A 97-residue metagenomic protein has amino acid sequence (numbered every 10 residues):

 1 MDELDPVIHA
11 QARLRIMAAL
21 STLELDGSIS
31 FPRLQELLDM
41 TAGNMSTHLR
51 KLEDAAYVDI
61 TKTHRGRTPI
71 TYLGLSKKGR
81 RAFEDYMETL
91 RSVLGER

Functional and structural regions predicted by a protein language model:
M1-E3, S21-T22, A82-R97: Amphipathic alpha-helical dimerization/coiled-coil segments that flank or bridge DNA-binding/regulatory modules
L4-T41: N-terminal helix-turn-helix DNA-binding core of bacterial DNA-binding proteins
Q11-L14, A55, I70: Structural motif
L25, D39, S46-R50, L75 (+1 more regions): A generic structured-segment signal
F31-K62, R67-T68: Canonical helix-turn-helix DNA-binding module
R65-E84: Basic, amphipathic "hinge/linker" alpha-helix immediately C-terminal to the N-terminal HTH DNA-binding motif
